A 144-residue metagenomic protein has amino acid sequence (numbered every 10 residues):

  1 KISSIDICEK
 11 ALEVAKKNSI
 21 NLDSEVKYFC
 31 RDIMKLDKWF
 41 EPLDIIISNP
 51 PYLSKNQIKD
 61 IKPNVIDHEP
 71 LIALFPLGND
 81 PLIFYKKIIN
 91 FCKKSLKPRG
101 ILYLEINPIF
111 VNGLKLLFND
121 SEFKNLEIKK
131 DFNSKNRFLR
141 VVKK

Functional and structural regions predicted by a protein language model:
K1-K59, K87: Conserved SAM/SAH cofactor-binding pocket of Class I
C30, A73-F75, I128: Structural signal for conserved beta-strand scaffold positions within catalytic alpha/beta enzyme cores
N49, H68, E105: Alpha/beta-hydrolase-fold catalytic nucleophile elbow
Y52-I83: Mobile active-site "lid"/loop adjacent to the S-adenosyl-L-methionine
G78-V141: Conserved Class I SAM-dependent methyltransferase catalytic core
K144: Flexible, glycine-/basic-rich loop-and-beta segments that form/coincide with the SAM-dependent methyltransferase
